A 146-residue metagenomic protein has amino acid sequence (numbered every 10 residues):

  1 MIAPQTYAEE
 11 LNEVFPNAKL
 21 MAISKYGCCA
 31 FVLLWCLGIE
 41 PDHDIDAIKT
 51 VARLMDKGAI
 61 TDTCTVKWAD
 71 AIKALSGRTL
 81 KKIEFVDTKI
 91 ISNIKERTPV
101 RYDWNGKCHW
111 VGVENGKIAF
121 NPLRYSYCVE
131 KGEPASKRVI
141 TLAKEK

Functional and structural regions predicted by a protein language model:
M1-I60: Active-site-adjacent structural segments surrounding the nucleophilic cysteine of cysteine proteases and isopeptidases
G38-K146: Conserved active-site-adjacent core of cysteine acyl-enzyme catalytic domains
